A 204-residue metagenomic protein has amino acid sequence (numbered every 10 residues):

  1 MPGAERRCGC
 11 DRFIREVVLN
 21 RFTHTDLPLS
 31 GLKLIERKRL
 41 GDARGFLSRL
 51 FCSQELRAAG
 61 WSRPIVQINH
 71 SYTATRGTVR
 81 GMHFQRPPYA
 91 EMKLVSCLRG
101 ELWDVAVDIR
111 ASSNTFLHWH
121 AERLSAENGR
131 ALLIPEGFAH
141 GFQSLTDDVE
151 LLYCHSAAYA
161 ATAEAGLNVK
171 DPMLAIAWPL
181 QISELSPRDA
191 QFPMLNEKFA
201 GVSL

Functional and structural regions predicted by a protein language model:
C8-C10: Cysteine-centered motifs
I14-E127, T146-D148, H155-L204: Non-catalytic, conserved peripheral segments adjacent to functional cores
L124-T146: Conserved metal-binding segment of the jelly-roll/cupin
